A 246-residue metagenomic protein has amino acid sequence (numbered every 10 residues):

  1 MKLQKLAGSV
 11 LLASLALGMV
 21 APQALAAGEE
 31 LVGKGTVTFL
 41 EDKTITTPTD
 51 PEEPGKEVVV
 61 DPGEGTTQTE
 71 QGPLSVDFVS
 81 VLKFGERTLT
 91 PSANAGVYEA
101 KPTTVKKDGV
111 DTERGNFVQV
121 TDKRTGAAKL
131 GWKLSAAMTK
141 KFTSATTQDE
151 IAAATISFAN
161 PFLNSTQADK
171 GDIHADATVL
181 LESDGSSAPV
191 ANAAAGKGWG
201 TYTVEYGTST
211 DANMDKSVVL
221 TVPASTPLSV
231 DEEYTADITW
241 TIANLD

Functional and structural regions predicted by a protein language model:
K2-Q4, V10, M19-D246: Signature of Gram-negative chaperone-usher
